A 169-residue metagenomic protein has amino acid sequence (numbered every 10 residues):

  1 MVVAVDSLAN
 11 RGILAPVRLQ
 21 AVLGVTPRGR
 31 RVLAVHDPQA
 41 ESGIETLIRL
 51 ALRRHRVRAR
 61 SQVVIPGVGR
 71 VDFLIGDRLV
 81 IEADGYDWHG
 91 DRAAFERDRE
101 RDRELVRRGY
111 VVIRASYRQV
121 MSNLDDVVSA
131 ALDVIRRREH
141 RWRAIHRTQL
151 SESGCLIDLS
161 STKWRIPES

Functional and structural regions predicted by a protein language model:
M1-L8: N-terminal, charged amphipathic alpha-helical interaction modules
A9-S169: Surface segments flanking catalytic/ligand-binding clefts of nucleic-acid enzymes
